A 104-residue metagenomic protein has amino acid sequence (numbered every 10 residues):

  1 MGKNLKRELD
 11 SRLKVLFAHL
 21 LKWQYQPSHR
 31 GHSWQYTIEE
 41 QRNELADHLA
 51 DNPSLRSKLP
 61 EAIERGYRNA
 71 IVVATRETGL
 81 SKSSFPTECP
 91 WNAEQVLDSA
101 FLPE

Functional and structural regions predicted by a protein language model:
M1-K14, L21-E104: Surface/interface-facing alpha-helical segments and adjacent flexible terminal/loop regions used for partner/assembly
